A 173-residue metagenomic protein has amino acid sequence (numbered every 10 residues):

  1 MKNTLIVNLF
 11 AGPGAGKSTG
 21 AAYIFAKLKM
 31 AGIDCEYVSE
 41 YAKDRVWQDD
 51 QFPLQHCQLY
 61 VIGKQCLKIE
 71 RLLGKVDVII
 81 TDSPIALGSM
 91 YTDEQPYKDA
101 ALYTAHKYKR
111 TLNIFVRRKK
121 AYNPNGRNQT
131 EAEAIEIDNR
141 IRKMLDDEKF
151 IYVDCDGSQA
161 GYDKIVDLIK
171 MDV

Functional and structural regions predicted by a protein language model:
M1-I6: Phosphate-binding P-loop
L9: Hydrophobic anchor at the beta1->P-loop junction of P-loop NTPases
G14: Walker A (P-loop) phosphate-binding loop of P-loop NTPases
K17: Conserved lysine of the Walker
G20: Hydrophobic positions on the alpha1 helix immediately C-terminal to the Walker A/P-loop
F25-C66: Conserved substrate/cofactor phosphate-moiety recognition/catalytic segment in nucleotide-dependent phosphotransferases
D50-Y97: Conserved nucleotide-sensing/catalytic segment adjacent to the nucleotide-binding pocket in NTP-handling enzymes
Q95-A160, K164-V173: A glycine- and Lys/Arg-enriched "phosphate-lid" helix/loop adjacent to the NTP-binding pocket of small-molecule kinases
